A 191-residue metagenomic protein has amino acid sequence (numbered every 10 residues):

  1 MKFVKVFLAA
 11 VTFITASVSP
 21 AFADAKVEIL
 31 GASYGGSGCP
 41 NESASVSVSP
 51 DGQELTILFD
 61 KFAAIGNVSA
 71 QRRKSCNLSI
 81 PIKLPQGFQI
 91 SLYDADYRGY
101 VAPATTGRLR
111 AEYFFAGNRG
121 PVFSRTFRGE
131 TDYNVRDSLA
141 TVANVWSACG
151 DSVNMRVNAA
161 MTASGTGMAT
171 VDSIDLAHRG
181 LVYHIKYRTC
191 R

Functional and structural regions predicted by a protein language model:
F13-A21: C-terminal segment of classical bacterial N-terminal signal peptides
F22-G66: N-terminal leader/pro-regions and domain N-caps
A63-I65, V157-G167: Short beta-strand-plus-loop segments that form exposed binding edges in beta-rich domains
I65-R73, P81-I90: Short, solvent-exposed beta-strand/turn "edge" segments of beta-rich domains on protein surfaces
Q89-A102: A short beta-strand element within beta-rich, extracytoplasmic domains of secreted/secretory-pathway proteins
T105-R119, V171-D172: Short, surface-exposed beta-strand/strand-loop-strand elements in extracellular ectodomains
V122-V153: Short, surface-exposed tryptophan/glycine-enriched loops that mediate extracellular molecular recognition
A163-R191: Proprotein-processing/basic-patch segments
